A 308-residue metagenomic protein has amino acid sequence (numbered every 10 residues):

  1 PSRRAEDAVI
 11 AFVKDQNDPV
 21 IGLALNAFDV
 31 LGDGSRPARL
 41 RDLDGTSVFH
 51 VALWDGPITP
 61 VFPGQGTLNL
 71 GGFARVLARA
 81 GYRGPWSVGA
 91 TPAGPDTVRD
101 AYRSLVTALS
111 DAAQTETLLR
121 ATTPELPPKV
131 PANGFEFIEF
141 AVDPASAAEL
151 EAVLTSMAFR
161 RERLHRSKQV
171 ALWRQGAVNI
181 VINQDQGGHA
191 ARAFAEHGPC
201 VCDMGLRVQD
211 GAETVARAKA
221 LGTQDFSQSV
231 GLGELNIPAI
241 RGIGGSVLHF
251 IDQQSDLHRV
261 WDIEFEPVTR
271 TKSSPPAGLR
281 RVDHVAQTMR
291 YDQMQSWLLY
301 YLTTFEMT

Functional and structural regions predicted by a protein language model:
P1-R3: Substrate-binding cleft and catalytic face of glycoside hydrolase catalytic domains, especially the flexible beta-alpha
A5-I21, L25-L126: Histidine-acidic metal/acid-base catalytic patches
D7-I10, P37, G71, A148 (+3 more regions): Residue-level marker for well-ordered alpha-helical positions
L31-G32, A158, R166: N-terminal-biased segments
H50, L172, I237-A239: Conserved hydrophobic/aromatic beta-strand scaffold that supports enzyme active sites
S110, Q114-R163, R174-S227, A239-T308: Glyoxalase I/VOC metalloenzyme domain signal
S167-Q169, L232-N236: Short acidic/glycine-enriched loop/turn segments that link adjacent beta-strands
